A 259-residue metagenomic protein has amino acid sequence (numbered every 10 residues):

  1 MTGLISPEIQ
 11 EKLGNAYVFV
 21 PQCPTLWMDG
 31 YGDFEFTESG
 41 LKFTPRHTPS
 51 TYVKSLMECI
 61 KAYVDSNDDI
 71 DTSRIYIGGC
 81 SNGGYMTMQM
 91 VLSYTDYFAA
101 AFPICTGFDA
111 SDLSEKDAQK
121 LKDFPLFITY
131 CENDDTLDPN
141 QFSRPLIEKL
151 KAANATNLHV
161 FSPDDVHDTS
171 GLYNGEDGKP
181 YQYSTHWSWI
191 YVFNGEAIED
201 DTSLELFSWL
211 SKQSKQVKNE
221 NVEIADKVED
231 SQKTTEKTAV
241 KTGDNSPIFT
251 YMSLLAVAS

Functional and structural regions predicted by a protein language model:
M1-K54: Active-site machinery of serine-nucleophile hydrolases
G14-A16, K120-L126: Short, proline-enriched alpha-helix->beta-strand connector loops that line the catalytic pocket of alpha/beta-hydrolase
P21-Q22, G78, I104-C105, T129 (+1 more regions): Alpha/beta-hydrolase-fold catalytic nucleophile elbow
F34-S81: Gly/Ser-rich "nucleophile elbow"/oxyanion-hole loop immediately N-terminal to the catalytic nucleophile in hydrolases
V64-K120: Primarily recognizes the serine-hydrolase "nucleophile elbow" in alpha/beta-hydrolase and SGNH/GDSL folds
F127-T129, N133-T136, Q141-I147, K151-V222: C-terminal catalytic histidine-bearing segment of alpha/beta-hydrolase fold enzymes
N219-D244: C-terminal low-complexity, Ser/Thr- and acidic/Pro-rich disordered "stalk" regions positioned immediately N-terminal
S246-S259: A cross-kingdom C-terminal cell-surface attachment/processing module
